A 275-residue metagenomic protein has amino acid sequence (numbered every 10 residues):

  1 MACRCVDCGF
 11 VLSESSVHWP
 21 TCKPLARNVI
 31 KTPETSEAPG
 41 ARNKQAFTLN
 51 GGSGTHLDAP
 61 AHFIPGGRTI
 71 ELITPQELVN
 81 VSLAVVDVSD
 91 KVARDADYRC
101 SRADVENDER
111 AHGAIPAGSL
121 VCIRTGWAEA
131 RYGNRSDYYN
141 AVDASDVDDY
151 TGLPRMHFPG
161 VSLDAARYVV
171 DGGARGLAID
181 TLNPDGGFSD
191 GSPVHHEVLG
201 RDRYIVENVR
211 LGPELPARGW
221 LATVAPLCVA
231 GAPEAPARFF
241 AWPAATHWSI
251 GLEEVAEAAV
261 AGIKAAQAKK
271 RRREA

Functional and structural regions predicted by a protein language model:
M1-A275: Active-/binding-site microenvironments in catalytic and ligand-binding cores
